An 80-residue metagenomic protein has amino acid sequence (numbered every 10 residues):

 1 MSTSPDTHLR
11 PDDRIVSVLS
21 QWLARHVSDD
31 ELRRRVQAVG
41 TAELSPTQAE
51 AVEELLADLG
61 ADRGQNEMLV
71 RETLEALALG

Functional and structural regions predicted by a protein language model:
M1-G80: Acidic, Ser/Pro/Thr-rich low-complexity regulatory regions and the short amphipathic helical interaction modules they
